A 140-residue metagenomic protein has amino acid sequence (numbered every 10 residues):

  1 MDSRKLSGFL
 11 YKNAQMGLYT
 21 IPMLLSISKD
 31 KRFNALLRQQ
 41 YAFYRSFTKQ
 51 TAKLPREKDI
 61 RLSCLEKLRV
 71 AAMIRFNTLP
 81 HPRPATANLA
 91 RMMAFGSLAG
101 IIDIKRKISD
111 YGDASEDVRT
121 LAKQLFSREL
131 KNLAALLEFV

Functional and structural regions predicted by a protein language model:
M1-S28, A87-G112: Alpha-helical bundle segments that constitute or directly flank the non-heme di-iron/ferroxidase center
D2-L10, D30-K49, T86-M92, S115-R128: Alpha-helical scaffold segments that form or flank carboxylate-/histidine-based iron centers
L18, L25-S28, R32, T48 (+1 more regions): Short amphipathic alpha-helical segments enriched in hydrophobics
M23, Q39-S46, A72-T78, P82: Long, non-catalytic architectural segments outside compact domain cores
A35-L68, A135-V140: Conserved alpha-helical segments that form or flank metal/cofactor-binding pockets of metalloenzymes
K53-I101: Carboxylate-rich helix-loop segments that flank metal/cofactor sites and access channels in metalloenzymes
G96-V140: Preference for long, well-ordered alpha-helical segments
